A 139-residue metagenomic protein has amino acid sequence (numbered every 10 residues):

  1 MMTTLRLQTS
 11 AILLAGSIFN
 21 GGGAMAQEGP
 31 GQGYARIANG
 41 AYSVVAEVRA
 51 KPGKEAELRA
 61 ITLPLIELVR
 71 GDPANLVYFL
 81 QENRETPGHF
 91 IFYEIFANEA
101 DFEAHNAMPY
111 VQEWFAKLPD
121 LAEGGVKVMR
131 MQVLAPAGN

Functional and structural regions predicted by a protein language model:
M1-A11: Bacterial N-terminal signal peptides that target proteins for export
T9-G21: Bacterial N-terminal signal peptides
A24-Y42, L80-T86, F115-N139: Glycine-rich beta-strand-turn "strand-cap" elements at beta-sheet edges
G33, I66-I91: Short, glycine- and small/hydrophobic-rich beta-strand elements in well-ordered beta-sheets
Y34-A60, P64: N-terminal targeting signals for Sec/Tat export/insertion, comprising classic cleavable signal peptides
A41-R49, F79-N106, Q132: Short, well-ordered beta-strand segments in beta-rich or mixed alpha/beta enzyme and ligand-binding folds
P52, I66-P73, N106, L118 (+1 more regions): Sec/Tat-exported extracytoplasmic proteins
K54-L76, Y110-E113: Short amphipathic alpha-helical segments
